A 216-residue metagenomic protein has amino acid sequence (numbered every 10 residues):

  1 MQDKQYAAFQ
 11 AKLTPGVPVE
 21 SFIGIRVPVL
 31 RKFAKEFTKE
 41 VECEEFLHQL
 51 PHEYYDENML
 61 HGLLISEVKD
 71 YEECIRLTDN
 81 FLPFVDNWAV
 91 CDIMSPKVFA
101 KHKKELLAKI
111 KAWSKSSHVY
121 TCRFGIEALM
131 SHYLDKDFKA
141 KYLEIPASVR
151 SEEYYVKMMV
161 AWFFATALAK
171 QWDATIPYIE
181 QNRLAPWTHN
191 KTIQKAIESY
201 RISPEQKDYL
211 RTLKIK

Functional and structural regions predicted by a protein language model:
M1-K216: Alpha-helical scaffold domains
